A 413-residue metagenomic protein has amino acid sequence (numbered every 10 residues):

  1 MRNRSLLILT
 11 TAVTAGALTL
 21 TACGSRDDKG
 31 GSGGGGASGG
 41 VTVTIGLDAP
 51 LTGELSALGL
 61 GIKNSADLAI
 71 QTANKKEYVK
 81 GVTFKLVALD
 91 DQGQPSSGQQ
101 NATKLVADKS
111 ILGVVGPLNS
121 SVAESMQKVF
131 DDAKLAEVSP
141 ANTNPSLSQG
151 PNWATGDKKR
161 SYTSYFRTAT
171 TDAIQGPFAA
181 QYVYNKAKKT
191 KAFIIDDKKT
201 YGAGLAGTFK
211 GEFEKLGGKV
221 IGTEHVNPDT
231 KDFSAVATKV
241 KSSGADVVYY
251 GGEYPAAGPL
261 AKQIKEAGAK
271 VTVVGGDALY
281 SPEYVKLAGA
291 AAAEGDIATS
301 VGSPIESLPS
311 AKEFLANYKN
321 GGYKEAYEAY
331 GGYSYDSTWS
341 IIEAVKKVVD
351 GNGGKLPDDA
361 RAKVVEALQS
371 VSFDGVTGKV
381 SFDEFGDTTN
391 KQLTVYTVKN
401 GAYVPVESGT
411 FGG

Functional and structural regions predicted by a protein language model:
R2-A12, L20-G413: Extracytosolic ligand-binding ectodomains
